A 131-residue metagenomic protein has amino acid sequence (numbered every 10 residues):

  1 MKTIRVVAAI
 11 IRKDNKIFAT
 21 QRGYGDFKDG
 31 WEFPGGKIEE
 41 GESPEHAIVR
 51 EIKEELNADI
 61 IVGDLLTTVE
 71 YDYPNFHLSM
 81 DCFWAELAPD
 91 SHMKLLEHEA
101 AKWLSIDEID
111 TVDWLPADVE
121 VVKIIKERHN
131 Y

Functional and structural regions predicted by a protein language model:
M1, K126-Y131: Generic C-terminal helix-cap and adjacent flexible tail
M1-I17, K37: Conserved N-terminal beta-strand and adjoining loop/helix that marks the start of the Nudix/MutT-like hydrolase domain
R5-V7, N15, L78-D81, E99: Change "...and in nucleic-acid phosphodiester-cleaving endonucleases..." to "...and in nucleic-acid processing enzymes
I11-R12, A19, A85-L87, W103: Conserved hydrophobic "DFG−1" position in protein kinase catalytic cores
D26-G30: A conserved beta-turn-beta hairpin within the catalytic core of GNAT-like acetyltransferases that forms part
F33-L65, S105: The catalytic Nudix box helix
D59, V69-H92, K102: Active-site-adjacent beta-strand/loop module that shapes the phosphate/pyrophosphate-binding cleft
W84, K94-I125: NUDIX/MutT-family hydrolases
